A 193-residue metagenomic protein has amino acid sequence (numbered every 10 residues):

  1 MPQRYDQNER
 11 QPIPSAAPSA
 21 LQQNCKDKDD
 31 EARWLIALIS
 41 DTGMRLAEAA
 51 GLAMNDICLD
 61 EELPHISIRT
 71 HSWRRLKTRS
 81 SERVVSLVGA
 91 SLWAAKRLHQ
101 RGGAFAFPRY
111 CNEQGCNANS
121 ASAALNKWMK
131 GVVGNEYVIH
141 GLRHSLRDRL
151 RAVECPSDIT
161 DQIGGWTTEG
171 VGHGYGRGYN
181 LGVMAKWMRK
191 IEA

Functional and structural regions predicted by a protein language model:
M1-L52, R143: Basic, Lys/Arg- and aromatic-enriched nucleic-acid-binding interface segment
M1-Q3, G51-A94, G170: Conserved tyrosine-mediated DNA breakage-rejoining catalytic core shared by Y-recombinases
Q3-Y5, P12, L92, N112-E113 (+1 more regions): Catalytic-site neighborhood detector that most strongly recognizes the C-terminal catalytic loop/helix of tyrosine
Q7, A32, E62, S81 (+3 more regions): Exposed loop/turn and edge beta-strand positions of beta-sandwich/beta-sheet ligand-binding modules
R33-W34, A94-R97, I139-L142: Tryptophan-centric aromatic hotspots in well-structured domains and transmembrane helices
A37, D41, E48, G141-T167: C-terminal catalytic core of tyrosine-transesterase DNA break-rejoin enzymes
D56-L63, E136, C155-G176: Short, polar N-cap/turn motifs at the start of nucleic acid-interacting alpha helices
H71-S72, V88-N135, L146: Active-site/catalytic core of tyrosine-dependent DNA strand-transfer enzymes
